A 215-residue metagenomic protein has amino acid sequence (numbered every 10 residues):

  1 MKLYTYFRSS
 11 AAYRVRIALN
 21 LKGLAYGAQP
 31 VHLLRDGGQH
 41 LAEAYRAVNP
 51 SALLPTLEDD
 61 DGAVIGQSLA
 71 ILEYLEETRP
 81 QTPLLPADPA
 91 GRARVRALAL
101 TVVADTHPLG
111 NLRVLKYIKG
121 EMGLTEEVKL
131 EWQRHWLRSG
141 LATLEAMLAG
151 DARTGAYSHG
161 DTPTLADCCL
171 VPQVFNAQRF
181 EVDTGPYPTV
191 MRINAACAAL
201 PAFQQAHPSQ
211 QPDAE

Functional and structural regions predicted by a protein language model:
M1-V128: GST-like domain detector, emphasizing the conserved glutathione-binding G-site in the N-terminal thioredoxin-like
L33-L34, M191, Q211: Conserved beta-strand edge residues that scaffold enzyme active sites
V102, T106-A199: GST-like fold's C-terminal all-alpha helical module
N111-L112, H207-S209: Short coil/turn segments at secondary-structure boundaries
T164, Q211-E215: Carbohydrate-binding/catalytic loop surfaces
